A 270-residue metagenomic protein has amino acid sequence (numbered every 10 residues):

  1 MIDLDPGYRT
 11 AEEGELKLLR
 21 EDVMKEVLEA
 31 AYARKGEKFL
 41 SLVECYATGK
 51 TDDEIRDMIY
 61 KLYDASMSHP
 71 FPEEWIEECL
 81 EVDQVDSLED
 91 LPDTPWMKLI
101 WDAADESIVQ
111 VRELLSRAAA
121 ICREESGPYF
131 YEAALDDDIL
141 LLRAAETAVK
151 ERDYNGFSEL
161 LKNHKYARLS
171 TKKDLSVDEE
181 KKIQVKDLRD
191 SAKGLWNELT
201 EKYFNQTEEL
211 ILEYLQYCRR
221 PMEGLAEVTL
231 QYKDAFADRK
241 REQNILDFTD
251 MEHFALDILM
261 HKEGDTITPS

Functional and structural regions predicted by a protein language model:
I2, Y232, F236-R239, I258-K262: A short secondary-structure junction motif
I2-F71: ATP-hydrolysis module of ASCE/P-loop NTPase motor domains, specifically the Walker B Asp-Glu catalytic pair
G14, L18, L246-H253: An alpha-helix initiation/capping motif
V23-V27, F236, F254-I258: Structural preference for long, well-ordered alpha-helical segments in enzyme cores
A31-Y32, Y46, V149, K240 (+1 more regions): Hydrophobic residues in alpha-helical segments
I55-T249: Conserved ATP-driven helicase/translocase motor core recognized via long, highly charged RecA-like/P-loop NTPase domain
E263-S270: Short basic/glycine-enriched coil/helix segment immediately N-terminal to the Walker B
